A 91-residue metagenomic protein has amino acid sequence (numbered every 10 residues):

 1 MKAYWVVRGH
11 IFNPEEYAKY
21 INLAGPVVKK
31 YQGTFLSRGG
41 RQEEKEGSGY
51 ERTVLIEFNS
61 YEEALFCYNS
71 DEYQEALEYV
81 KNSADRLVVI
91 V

Functional and structural regions predicted by a protein language model:
M1, V54, A84-R86: Generic structural motif recognizing short loop/turn segments at the entrances and edges of beta-strands
M1-R52, N59-L65, N69: Short S/T/G/P-rich N-terminal loop/turn motif that feeds into the first structured element of a domain
T34-S48, A76-V91: Glycine-rich beta-strand-turn "strand-cap" elements at beta-sheet edges
S70-E75: Low-complexity, intrinsically disordered Gly/Pro/Thr-rich segments
